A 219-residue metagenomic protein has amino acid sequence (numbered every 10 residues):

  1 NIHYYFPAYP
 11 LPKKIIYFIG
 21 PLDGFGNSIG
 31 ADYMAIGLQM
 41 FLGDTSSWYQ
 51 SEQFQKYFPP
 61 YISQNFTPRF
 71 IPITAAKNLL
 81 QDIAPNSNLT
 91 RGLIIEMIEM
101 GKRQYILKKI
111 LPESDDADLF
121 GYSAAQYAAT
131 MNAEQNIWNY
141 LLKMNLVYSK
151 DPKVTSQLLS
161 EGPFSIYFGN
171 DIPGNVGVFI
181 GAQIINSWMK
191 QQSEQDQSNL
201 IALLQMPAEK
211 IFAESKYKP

Functional and structural regions predicted by a protein language model:
N1-Y127, Q197, I201, Q205-A208: Acidic/His-rich structured neighborhood in mature extracellular/periplasmic domains
I94-P219: A cross-kingdom marker for long, charged
